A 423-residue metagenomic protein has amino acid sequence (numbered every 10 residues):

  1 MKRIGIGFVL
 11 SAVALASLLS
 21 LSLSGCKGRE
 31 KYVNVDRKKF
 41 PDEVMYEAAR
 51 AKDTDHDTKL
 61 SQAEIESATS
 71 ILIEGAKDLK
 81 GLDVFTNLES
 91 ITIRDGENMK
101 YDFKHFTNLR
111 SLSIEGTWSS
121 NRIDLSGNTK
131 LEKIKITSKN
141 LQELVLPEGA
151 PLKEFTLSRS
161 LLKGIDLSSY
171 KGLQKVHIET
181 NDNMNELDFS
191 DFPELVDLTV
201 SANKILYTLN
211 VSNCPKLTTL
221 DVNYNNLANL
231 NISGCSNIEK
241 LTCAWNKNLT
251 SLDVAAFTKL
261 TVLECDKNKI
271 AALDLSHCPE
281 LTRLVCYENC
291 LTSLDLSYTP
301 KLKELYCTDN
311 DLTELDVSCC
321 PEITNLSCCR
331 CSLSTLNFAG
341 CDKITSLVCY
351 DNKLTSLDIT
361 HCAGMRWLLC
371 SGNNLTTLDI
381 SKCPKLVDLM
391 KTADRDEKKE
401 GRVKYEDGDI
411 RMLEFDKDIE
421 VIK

Functional and structural regions predicted by a protein language model:
K2-I4, L10, A14-L15, L23-W118 (+13 more regions): N-terminal capping/linker segments that flank leucine-rich repeat
T69-I71, I91-I93, L112-I114, I134-I136 (+17 more regions): Conserved hydrophobic beta-strand positions in leucine-rich repeat
L79-L82, M99-F103, N121-L125, I134 (+15 more regions): Canonical leucine-rich repeat
F85, F106, N128, G149 (+19 more regions): Tyrosine-centered aromatic motifs in long, intrinsically disordered, low-complexity repeat arrays
K139, S160, N181, N203 (+9 more regions): Consensus "Asn ladder" position of solenoid repeat domains
D166, D188, E194, N210 (+13 more regions): Intrinsically disordered low-complexity segments with strong compositional bias
G340-C341, S346-K398: Ankyrin-repeat and related helical/solenoid repeat scaffolds used for protein-protein interactions
